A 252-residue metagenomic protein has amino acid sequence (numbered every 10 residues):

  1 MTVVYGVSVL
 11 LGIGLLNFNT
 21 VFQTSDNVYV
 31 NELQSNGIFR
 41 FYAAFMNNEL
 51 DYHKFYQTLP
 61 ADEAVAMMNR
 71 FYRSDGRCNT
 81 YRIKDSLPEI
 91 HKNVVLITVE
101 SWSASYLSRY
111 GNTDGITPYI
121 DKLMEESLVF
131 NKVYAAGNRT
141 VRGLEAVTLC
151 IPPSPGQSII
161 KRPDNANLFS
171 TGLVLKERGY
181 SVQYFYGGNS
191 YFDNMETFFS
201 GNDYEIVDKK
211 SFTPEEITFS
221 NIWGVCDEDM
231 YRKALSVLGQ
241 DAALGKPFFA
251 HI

Functional and structural regions predicted by a protein language model:
T2-T20: Internal/C-terminal transmembrane anchor helices
G14-I252: Soluble catalytic regions of membrane-associated enzymes that act on cell-envelope and secretory-pathway components
